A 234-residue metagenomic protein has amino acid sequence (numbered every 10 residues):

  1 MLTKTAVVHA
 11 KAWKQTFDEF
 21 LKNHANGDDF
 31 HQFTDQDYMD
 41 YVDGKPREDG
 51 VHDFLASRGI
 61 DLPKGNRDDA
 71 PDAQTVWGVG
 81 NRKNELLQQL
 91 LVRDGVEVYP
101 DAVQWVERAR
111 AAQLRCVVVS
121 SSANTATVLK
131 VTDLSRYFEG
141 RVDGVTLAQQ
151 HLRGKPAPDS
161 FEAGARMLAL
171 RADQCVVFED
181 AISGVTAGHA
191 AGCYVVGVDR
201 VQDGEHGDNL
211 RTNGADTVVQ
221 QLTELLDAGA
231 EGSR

Functional and structural regions predicted by a protein language model:
M1-Q36: Active-site neighborhood of HAD-like aspartate-dependent phosphohydrolases
L2, V98, V118, V177-F178: Conserved SAM-binding loop
A12-W13, F17, G80-L87, T125-V128: Hydrophobic alpha-helical core bundles mediating ligand binding, dimerization, or RNAP-core interactions
W13, V51, G188: Residue-level signature of catalytic and energy-coupling elements of molecular machines, predominantly ATP/GTP-dependent
L21-Q32, I60-P71, A148-L152: Short helix-coil transition/hinge motifs at the ends and kinks of transmembrane helices, capturing the brief
M39-L91, R108: A metal-dependent, Asp-based hydrolase signature
Q88-V118: Short, acidic loop-to-helix structural element flanking the phosphoryl-transfer center in phosphate-processing enzymes
V103-R108, A123-R234: Asp-based, Mg2+/Mn2+-dependent phosphohydrolase catalytic module
